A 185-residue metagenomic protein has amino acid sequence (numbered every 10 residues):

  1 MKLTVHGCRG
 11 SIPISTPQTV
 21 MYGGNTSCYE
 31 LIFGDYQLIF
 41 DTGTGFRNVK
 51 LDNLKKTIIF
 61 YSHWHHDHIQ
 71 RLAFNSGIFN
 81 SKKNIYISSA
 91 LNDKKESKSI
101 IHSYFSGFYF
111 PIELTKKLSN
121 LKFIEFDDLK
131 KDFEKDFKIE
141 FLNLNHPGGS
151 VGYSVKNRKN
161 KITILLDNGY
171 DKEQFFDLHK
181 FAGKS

Functional and structural regions predicted by a protein language model:
M1-T163, Y170-F176, K180-G183: Binuclear metal-dependent hydrolase catalytic cores
